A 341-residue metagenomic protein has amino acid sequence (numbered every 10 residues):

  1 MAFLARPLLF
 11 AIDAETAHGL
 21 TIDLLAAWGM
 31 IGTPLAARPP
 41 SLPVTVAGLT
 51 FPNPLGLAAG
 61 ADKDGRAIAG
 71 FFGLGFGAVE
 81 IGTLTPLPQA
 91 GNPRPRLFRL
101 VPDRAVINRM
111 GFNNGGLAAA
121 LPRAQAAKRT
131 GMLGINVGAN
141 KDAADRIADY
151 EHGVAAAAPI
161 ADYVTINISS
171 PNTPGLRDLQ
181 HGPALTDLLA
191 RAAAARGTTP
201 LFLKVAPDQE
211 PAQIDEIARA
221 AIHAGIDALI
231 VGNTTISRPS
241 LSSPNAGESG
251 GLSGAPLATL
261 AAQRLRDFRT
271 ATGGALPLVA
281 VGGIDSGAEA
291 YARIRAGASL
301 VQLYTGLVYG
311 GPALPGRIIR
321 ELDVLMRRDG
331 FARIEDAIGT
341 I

Functional and structural regions predicted by a protein language model:
M1-L133, K141: N-terminal capping/small domains of soluble enzymes
M1-L35, R96-P122, L252-P277, D285-I341: Alpha/beta catalytic cores of nucleotide-metabolism and tRNA/nucleoside-modifying enzymes
I22, A26-G29, T33-A37, S170-A184 (+1 more regions): Glycine/Thr-rich beta-alpha phosphate-binding loop at enzyme active sites
L49-G56, R129-V137, A195-Q209, F268-A280: Short beta-strand/loop segments at the ligand-binding rim of alpha/beta enzyme cores
G60-D62, L84, G138-D142, S169-P171 (+4 more regions): Active-site beta-loop-alpha junctions enriched in small/polar residues
D64-G73, E151, Q209-H223, T270-G274 (+1 more regions): Catalytic cores of alpha/beta
G75-Q89, I168-S170, D227-R238, A290-R317: Glycine-rich phosphate-binding active-site loops on the catalytic face of alpha/beta enzymes
L87-R96, L117-A119, Q125-A126, N172-T198 (+4 more regions): Active-site-adjacent beta->alpha loops and helix N-cap segments on the catalytic face of soluble alpha/beta enzymes
